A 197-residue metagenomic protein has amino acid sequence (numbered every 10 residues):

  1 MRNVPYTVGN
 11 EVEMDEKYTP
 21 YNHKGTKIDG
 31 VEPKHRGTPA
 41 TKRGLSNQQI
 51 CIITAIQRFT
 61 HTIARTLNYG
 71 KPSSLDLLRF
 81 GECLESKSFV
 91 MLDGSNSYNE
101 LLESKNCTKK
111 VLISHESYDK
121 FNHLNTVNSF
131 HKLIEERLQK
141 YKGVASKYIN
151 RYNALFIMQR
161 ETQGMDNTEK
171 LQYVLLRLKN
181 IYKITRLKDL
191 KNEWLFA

Functional and structural regions predicted by a protein language model:
M1-A197: Residue-level recognition of single "structural anchor" positions that define or cap local secondary structure
